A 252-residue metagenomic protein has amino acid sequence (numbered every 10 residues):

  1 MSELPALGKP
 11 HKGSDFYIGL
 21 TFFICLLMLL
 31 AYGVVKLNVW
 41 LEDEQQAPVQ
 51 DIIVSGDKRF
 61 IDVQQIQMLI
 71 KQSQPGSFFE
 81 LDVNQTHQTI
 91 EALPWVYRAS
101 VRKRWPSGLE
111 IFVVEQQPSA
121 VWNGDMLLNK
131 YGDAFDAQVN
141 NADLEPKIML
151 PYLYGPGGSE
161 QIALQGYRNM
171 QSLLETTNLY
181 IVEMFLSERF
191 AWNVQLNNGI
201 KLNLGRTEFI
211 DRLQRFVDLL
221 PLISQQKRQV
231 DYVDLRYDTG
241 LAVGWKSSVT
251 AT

Functional and structural regions predicted by a protein language model:
M1-P48, I53-F60, Q64, E188-T252: N-terminal positively charged amphipathic segments used for targeting/anchoring
W40-D143: Terminal hydrophobic membrane-targeting helix
P48-Q50, D82, T86, A92-Y97 (+9 more regions): Envelope-exposed proteins and targeting segments
V54, Q72-G76, Y152-E160, I200-T207: Second-shell loop/turn segments in exported
V63, Q67, V83, H87 (+4 more regions): Extracytoplasmic/secreted envelope proteins and their assembly/folding machinery, especially bacterial periplasmic
I70-Q74, P94, V113, G157 (+2 more regions): Sec/Tat-exported extracytoplasmic proteins
S77-F79, A120-N123, S159-Q165, N203-R206 (+1 more regions): Solvent-exposed, non-transmembrane alpha-helical starts
L109-R189: Extracytoplasmic segments of membrane-associated envelope/inner-membrane machinery
